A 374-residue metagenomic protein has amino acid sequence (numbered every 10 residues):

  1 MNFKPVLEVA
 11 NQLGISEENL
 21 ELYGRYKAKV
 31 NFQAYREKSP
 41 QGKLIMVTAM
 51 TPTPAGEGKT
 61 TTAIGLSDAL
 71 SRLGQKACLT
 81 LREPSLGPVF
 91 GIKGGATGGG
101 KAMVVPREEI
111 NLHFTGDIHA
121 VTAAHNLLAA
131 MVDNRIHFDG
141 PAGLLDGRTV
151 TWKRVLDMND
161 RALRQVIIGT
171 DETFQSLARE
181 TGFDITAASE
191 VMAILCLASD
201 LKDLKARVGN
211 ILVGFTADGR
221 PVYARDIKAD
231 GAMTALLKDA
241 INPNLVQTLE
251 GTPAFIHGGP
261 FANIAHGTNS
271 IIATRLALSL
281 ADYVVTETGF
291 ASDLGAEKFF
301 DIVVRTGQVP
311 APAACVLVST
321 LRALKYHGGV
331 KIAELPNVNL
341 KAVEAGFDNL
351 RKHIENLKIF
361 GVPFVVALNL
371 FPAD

Functional and structural regions predicted by a protein language model:
M1-D374: Flexible phosphate-sensing "switch/lid" loops adjacent to ATP/NTP-binding sites across phosphate-transfer
